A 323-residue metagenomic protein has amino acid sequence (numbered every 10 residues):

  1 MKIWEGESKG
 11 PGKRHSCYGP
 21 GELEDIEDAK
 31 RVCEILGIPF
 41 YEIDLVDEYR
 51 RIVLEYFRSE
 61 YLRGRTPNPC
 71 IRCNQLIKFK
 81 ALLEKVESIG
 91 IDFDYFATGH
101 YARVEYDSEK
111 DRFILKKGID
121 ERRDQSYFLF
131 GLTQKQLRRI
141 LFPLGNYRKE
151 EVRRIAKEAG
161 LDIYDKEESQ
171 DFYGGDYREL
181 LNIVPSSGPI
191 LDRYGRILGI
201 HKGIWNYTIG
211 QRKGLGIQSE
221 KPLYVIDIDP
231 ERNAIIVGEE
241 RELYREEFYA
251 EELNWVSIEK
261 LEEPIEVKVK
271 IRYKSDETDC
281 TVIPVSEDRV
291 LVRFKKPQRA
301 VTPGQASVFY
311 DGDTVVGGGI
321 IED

Functional and structural regions predicted by a protein language model:
M1-F130: ATP-dependent adenylation/nucleotidyltransferase module used to activate substrates
A97-V104, S108-D323: AMP-forming adenylation/ATP pyrophosphatase catalytic core
